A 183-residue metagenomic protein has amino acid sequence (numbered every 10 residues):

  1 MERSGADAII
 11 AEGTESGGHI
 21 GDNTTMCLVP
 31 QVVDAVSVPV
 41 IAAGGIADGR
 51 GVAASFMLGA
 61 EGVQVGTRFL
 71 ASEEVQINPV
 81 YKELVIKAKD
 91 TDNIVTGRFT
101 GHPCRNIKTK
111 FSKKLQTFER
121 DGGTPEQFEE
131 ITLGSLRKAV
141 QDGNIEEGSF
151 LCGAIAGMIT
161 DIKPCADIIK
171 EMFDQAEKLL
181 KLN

Functional and structural regions predicted by a protein language model:
M1, I10-A11, A42, V63-V65: General beta-strand structural signal in soluble alpha/beta enzymes
M1-P30, S72, Q76-I77: Glycine/Thr-rich beta-alpha phosphate-binding loop at enzyme active sites
I20, A43-G44: Residues that cap or flank secondary-structure elements
T25-I41, A47-N183: Conserved active-site-proximal phosphate/metal-binding subdomains
